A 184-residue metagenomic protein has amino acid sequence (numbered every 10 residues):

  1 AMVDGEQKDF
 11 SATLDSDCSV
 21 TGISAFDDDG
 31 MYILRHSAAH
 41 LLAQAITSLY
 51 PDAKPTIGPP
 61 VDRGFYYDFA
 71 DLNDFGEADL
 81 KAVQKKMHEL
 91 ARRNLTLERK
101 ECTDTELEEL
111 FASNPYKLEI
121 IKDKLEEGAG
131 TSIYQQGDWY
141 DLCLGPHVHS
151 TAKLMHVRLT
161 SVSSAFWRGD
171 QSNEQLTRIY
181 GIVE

Functional and structural regions predicted by a protein language model:
A1-E6, S11-I33, K54-P60, Y66-E184: Auxiliary tRNA-acceptor-end handling modules of aminoacyl-tRNA synthetases
Y32-L49: Active/ligand-binding-proximal structured segments within catalytic/core domains that scaffold catalytic residues
